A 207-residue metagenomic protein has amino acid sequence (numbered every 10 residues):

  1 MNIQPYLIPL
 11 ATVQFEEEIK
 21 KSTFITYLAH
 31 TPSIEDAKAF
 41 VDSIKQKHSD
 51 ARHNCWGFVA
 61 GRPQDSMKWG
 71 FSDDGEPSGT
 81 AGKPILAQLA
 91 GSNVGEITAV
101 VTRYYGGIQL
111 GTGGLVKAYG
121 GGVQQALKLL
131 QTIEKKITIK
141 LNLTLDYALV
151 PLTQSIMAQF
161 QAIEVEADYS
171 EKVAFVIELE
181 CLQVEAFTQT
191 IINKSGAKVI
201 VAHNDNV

Functional and structural regions predicted by a protein language model:
M1-G79, E166, A202-V207: C-terminal regulatory domains involved in ligand/effector binding and gene-expression control
A81-L129: Active-site beta-strand/loop microenvironment that shapes enzyme catalytic pockets
V116, G122-L127, S195-V207: Terminal alpha-helical anchor/extension segments at protein ends
T132-Y147, F175-I177: Short glycine-/aliphatic-rich beta-strand segments at the starts of folded cytosolic domains
L143-A162: Short amphipathic alpha-helix segments
T153-Q159, A186-S195: Short amphipathic alpha-helices in soluble, non-transmembrane regions that often serve as interface/regulatory elements
Y169-K172: N-terminal positively charged helical leader segments and presequences
I177, Q183-V184: Terminal, non-globular segments
